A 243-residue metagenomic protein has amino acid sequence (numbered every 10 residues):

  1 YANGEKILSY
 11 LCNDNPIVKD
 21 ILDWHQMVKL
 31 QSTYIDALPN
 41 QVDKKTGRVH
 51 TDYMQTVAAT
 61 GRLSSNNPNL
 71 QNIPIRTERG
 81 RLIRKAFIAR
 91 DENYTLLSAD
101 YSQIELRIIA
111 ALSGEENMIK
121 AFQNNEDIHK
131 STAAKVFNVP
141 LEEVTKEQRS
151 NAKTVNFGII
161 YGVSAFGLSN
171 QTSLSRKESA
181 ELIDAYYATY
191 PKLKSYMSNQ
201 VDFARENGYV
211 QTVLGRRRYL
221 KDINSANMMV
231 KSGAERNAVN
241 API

Functional and structural regions predicted by a protein language model:
Y1-I243: Conserved catalytic core of nucleotide polymerization and phosphodiester-bond processing enzymes
